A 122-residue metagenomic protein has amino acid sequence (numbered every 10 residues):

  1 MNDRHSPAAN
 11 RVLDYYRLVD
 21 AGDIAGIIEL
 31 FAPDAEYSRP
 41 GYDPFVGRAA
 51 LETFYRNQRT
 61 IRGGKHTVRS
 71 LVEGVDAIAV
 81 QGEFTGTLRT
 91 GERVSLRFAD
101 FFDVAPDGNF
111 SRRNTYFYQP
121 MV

Functional and structural regions predicted by a protein language model:
M1-E29, P33: Short, low-complexity N-terminal intrinsically disordered segments enriched in polar/charged residues
N2-P7, S38, E52-V122: A beta-strand edge to alpha-helix "cap/lid" segment located at domain peripheries
R11-D20, P44-F45, I61-K65: Phosphate-binding glycine-rich loops and adjacent basic patches that engage nucleotide phosphates, nucleic-acid
P40-Y42: Conserved beta-to-alpha transition
P44-T53: Short beta-edge strand/loop motif at the mouth of beta-sheet-based domains
